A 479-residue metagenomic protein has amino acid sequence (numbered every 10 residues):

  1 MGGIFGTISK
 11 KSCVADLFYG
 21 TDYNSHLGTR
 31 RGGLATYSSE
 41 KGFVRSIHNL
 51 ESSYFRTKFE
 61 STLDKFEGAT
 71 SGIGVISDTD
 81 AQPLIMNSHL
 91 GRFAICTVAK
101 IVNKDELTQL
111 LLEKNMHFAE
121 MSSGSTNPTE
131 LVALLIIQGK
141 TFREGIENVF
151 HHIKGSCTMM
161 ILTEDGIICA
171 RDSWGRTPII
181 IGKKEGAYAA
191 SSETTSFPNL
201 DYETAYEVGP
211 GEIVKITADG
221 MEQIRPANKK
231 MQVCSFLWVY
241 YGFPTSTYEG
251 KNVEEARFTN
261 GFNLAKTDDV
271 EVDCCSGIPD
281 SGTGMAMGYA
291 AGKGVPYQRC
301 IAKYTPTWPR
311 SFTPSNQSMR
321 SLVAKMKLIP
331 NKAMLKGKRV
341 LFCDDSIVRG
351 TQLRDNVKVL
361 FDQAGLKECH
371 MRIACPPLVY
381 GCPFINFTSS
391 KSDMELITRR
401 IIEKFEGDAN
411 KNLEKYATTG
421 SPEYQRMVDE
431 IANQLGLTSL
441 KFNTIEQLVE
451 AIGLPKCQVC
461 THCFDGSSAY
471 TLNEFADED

Functional and structural regions predicted by a protein language model:
M1-G209, K215-V272, I278: Conserved short alpha-helical segments that host acidic/polar catalytic motifs at enzyme active sites
S12-V14, N103, R176-T177, F197-P198 (+6 more regions): Flexible loop/turn segments at secondary-structure boundaries
G28, V270-S281, M285, H370 (+1 more regions): Short glycine-rich phosphate-binding loop at a beta-alpha junction
S122-E130, Y297-R310, G407-N412, S439-I452: A conserved beta-strand->alpha-helix junction
L131-K140, P279, A291-W308: Amphipathic alpha-helical
D165-G166, D201-E207, K358-D479: PRPP-dependent phosphoribosyltransferase catalytic core
C275, G282-Y289, K293, Y297 (+2 more regions): Extended, hydrophobic alpha-helical segments in both membrane/secreted and soluble proteins
G294-V340, G350-T351, V379-K391: Short, glycine/charge-rich flexible loops or terminal/linker lids adjacent to PRPP-binding catalytic cores
